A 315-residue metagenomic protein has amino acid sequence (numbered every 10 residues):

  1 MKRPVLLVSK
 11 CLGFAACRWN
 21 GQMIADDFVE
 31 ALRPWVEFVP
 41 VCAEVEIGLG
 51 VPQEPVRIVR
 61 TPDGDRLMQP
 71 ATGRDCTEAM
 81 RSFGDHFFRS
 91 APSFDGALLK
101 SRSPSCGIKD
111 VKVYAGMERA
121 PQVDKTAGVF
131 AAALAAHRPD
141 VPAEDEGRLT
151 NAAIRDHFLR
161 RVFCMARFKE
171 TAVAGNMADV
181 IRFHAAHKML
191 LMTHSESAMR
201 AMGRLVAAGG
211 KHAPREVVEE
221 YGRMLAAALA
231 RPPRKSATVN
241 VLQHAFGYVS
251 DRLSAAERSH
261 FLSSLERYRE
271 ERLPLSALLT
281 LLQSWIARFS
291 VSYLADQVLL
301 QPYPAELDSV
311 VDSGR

Functional and structural regions predicted by a protein language model:
M1-P4, A16-R18: N-terminal extension/subdomain marker
V5-L12: Short, hydrophobic/glycine-enriched beta-strand segments
S9, C42, L98-R102: Short beta-strand segments
A16-C17, G21-R66: N-terminal glycine-rich anion-binding loop in soluble enzyme alpha/beta folds
R57-R74, K112-D124: A charged helix-plus-loop insertion that forms the helical arch/lid used to bind and gate nucleic-acid substrates
T72-P92: Glycine-rich anion/phosphate-binding loops
R89-T171: Internal, conserved structured core segments that host functional sites
P142-R315: Acidic, Ser/Pro/Thr-rich low-complexity regulatory regions and the short amphipathic helical interaction modules they
